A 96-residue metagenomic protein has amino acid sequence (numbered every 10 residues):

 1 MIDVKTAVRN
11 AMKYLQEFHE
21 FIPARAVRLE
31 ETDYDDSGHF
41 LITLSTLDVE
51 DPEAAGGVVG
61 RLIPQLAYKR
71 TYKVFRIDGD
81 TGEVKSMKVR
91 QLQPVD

Functional and structural regions predicted by a protein language model:
M1-L29: Short, non-transmembrane alpha-helical segments in secretory-pathway proteins
A11, I42-T43, G82: Conserved histidines in hydrophobic membrane contexts and catalytic metal-binding motifs
R28-I77: Exposed beta-strand-loop-beta-strand "reactive/processing" segments of non-cytosolic proteins
V84-S86: Generic structural signal for well-ordered beta-strand positions
R90-P94: A short acidic/small-residue loop/turn micro-motif
